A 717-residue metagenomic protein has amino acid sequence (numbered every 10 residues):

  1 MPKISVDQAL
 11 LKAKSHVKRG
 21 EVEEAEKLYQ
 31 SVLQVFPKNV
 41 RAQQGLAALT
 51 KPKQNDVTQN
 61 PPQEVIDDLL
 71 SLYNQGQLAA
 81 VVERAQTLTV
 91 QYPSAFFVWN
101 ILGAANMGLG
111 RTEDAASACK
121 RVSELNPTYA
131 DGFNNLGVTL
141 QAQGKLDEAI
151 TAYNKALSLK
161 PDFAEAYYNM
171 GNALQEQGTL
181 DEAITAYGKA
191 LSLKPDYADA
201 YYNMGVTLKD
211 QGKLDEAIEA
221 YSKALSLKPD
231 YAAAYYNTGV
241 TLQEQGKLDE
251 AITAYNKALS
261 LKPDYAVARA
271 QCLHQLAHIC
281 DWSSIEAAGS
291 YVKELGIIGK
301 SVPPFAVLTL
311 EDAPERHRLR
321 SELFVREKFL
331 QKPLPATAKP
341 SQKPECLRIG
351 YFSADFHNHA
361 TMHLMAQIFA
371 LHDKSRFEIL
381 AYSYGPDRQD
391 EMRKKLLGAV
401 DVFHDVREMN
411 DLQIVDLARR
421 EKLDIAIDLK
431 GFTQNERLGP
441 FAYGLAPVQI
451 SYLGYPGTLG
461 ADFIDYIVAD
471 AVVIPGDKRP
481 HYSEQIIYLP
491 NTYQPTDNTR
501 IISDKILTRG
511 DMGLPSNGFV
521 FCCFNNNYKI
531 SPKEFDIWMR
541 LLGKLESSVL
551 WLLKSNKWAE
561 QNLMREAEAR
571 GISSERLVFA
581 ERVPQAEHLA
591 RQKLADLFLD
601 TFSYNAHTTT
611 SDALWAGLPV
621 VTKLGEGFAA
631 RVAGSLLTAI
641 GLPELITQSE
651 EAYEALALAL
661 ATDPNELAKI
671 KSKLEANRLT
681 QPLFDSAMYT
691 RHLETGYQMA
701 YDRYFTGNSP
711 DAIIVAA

Functional and structural regions predicted by a protein language model:
M1-P515, N526, D536, R565-I572 (+8 more regions): Alpha-helical solenoid repeat scaffolds of the TPR/TPR-like class and their adjacent stem/linker regions that mediate
L347-Y351, F521, L550: Conserved hydrophobic helix-helix packing surfaces used for dimerization/oligomerization
R376-E378, M539-E568, S574: A conserved nucleotide-sugar
C522-K533, R540: Substrate-binding clefts and catalytic carboxylate motifs of secreted carbohydrate-active enzymes
I530, S555, D685: Catalytic cores of large soluble enzymes that bind and process phosphate-bearing ligands
L599, A613: Donor-sugar nucleotide-binding helix/loop cap in glycosyltransferases
